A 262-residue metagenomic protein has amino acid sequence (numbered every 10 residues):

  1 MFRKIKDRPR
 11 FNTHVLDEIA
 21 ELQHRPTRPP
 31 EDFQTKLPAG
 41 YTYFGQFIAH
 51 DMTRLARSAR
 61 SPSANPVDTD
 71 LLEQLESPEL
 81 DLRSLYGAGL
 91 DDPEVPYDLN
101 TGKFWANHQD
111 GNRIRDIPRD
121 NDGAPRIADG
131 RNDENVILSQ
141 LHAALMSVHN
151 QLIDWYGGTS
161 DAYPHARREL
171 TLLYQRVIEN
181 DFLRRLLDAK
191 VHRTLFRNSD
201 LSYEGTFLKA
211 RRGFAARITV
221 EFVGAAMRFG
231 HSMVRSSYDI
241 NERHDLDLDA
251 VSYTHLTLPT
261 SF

Functional and structural regions predicted by a protein language model:
M1-G87, D91-Y97, N107-G111: Carbohydrate-associated surface elements
G102-N121: Surface-exposed intrinsically disordered loops and tails
P118-N135: Acidic/His metal-coordination segments adjacent to aromatic residues that form catalytic metal sites in metalloenzymes
L141-A144, L152: Mobile, glycine-rich extracellular loop/lid and propeptide segments that shape or gate substrate/ligand access
L152-Y163: Inter-helical turn/loop segments and adjacent helix faces that build the functional surface of alpha-helical bundle
R167-Y253: Extended amphipathic alpha-helical segments with heptad-repeat/coiled-coil character used for oligomerization, fusion
T254-T260: Conserved small/polar residues in nucleotide/adenosyl-binding loops
